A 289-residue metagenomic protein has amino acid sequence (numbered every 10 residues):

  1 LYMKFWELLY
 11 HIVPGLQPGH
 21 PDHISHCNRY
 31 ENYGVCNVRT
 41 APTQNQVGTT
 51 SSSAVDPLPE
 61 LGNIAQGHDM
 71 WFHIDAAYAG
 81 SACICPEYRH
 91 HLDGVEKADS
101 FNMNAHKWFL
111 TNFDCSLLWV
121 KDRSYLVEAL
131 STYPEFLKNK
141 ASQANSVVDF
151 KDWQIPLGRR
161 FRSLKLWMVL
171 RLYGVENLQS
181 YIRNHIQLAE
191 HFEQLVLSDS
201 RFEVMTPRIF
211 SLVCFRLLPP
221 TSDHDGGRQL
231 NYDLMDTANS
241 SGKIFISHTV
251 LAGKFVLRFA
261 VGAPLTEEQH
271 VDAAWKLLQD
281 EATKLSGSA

Functional and structural regions predicted by a protein language model:
L1-Y125: Conserved PLP-enzyme active-site core in the AAT-like
G19, P42, T49, C85 (+1 more regions): Active-site C-terminal subdomain of aminotransferase-like
P59-N63, G67, H191, D233 (+1 more regions): Alpha-helical scaffolding segments of alpha/beta enzyme cores, especially the outer helices of TIM-barrel or partial
M168-V169, C214-P219, L257-G262: Short, hydrophobic beta-strand segments
D199, S241: Acidic-histidine catalytic/liganding microenvironments
E203-R208, I246-L251: Short beta-strand
V204-A238: Conserved PLP-binding catalytic core of the aspartate aminotransferase-like
L251-A289: PLP-dependent enzyme catalytic core of the Aspartate aminotransferase-like
